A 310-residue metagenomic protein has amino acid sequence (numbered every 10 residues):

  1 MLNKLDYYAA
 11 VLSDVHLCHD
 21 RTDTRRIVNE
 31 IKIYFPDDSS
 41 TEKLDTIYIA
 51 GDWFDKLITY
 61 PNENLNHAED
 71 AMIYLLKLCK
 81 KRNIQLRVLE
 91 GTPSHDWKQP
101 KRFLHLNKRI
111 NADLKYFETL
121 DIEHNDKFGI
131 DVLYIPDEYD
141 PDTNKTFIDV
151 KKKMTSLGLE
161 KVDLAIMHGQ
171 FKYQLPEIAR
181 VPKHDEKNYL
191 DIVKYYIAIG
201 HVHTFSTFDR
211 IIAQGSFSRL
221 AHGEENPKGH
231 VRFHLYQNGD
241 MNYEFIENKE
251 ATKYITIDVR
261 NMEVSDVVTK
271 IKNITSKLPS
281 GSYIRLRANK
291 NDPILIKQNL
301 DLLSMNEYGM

Functional and structural regions predicted by a protein language model:
L2-A10, I122-Y134, G158-L164, D209-I211 (+2 more regions): Beta-strand-turn-beta hairpins that frame and shape the catalytic cleft of phosphate-ester-processing enzymes
L2-L5, Y236-M310: Accessory, non-catalytic peripheral segments of nucleic-acid enzymes
L2-Y8, V15-H124, L190-D191: Core catalytic region of metal-dependent phosphoesterases/phosphodiesterases, especially metallo-beta-lactamase-like
A9-L12, Y48-I49, Y134, L164-H168 (+2 more regions): Structural motif
D14, I47, D52, A71 (+6 more regions): Divalent metal-coordination and catalytic microenvironments
C18-D20, F54-I58, V88-P100, E123 (+4 more regions): Active-site environment of divalent metal-dependent phosphoester hydrolases
K77, R87-N188: Conserved catalytic scaffold of divalent metal-dependent phosphoesterases
E177-M241: Conserved beta-sheet core of the metallophosphoesterase superfamily
